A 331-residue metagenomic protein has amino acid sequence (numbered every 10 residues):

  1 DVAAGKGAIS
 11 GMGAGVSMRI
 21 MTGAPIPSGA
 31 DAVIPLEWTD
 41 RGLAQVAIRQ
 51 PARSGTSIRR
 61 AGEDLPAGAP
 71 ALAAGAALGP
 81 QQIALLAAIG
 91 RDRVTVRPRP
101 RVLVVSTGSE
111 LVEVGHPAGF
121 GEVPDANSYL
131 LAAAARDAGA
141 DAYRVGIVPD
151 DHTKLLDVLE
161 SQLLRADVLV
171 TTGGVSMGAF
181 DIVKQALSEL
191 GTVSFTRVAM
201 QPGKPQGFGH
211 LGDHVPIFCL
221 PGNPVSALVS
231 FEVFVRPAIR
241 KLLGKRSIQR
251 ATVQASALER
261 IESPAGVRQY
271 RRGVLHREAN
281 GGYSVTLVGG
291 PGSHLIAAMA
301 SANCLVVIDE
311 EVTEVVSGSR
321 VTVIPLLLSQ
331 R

Functional and structural regions predicted by a protein language model:
D1-P149, S284, G289, P325-R331: Short, glycine/charged-enriched hinge/interface segments at domain edges or termini
G5, I26, L65, S188-R331: Flexible glycine/proline-rich
M12, A52-P66, A76-I83, P98 (+9 more regions): Electropositive phosphate-/nucleotide-binding environments in soluble metabolic enzymes
A73, D181, E278-G282: Proline-centered turn/helix-capping motifs that create local helix->coil transitions or kinks
R91, L159-E160, I239, L243: Generic structural signal for well-ordered alpha-helical scaffold segments
V94-L220, P224-S230: Helix-rich terminal scaffold detector
